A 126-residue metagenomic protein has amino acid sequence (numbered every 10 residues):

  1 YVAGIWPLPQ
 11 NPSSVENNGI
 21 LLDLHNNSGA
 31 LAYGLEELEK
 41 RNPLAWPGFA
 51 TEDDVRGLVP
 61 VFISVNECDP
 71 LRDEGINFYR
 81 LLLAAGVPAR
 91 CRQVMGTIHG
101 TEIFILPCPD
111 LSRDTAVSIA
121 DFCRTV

Functional and structural regions predicted by a protein language model:
Y1-V126: Alpha/beta-hydrolase superfamily serine-hydrolase fold, recognizing
